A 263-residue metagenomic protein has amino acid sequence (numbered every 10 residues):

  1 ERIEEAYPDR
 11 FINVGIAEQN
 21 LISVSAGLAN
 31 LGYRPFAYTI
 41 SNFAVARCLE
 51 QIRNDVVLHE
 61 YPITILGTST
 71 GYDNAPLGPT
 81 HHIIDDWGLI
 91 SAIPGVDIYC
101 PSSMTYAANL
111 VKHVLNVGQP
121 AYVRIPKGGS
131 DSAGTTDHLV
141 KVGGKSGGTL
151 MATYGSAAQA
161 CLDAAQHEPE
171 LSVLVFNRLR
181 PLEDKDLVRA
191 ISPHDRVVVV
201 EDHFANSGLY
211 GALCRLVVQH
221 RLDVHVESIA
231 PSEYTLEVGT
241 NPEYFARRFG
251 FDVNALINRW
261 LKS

Functional and structural regions predicted by a protein language model:
E1-E5, N74, P126-S263: Thiamine diphosphate
E1-R124, G129-S130, R247: Thiamine diphosphate
